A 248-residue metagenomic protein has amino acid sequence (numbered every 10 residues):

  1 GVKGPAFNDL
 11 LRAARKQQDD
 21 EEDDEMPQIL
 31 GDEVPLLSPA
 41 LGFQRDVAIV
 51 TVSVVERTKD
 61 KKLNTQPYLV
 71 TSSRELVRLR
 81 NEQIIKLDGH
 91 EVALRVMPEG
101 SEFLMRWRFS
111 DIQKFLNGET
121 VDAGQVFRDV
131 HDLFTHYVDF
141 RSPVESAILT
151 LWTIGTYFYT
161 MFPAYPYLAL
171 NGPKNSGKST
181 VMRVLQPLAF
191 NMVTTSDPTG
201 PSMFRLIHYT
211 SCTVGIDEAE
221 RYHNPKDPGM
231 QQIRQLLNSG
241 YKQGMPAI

Functional and structural regions predicted by a protein language model:
G1-K16: Modules that initiate DNA replication and primer synthesis
A6-L10, Q125-D129, L133, S202-R205 (+2 more regions): Exposed alpha-helical structural elements
K16-F162, H208: N-terminal nucleic-acid engagement/recognition segments and initiation subdomains in replication, restriction
Y157-I248: Conserved NTP-binding/hydrolysis core of motor NTPases
